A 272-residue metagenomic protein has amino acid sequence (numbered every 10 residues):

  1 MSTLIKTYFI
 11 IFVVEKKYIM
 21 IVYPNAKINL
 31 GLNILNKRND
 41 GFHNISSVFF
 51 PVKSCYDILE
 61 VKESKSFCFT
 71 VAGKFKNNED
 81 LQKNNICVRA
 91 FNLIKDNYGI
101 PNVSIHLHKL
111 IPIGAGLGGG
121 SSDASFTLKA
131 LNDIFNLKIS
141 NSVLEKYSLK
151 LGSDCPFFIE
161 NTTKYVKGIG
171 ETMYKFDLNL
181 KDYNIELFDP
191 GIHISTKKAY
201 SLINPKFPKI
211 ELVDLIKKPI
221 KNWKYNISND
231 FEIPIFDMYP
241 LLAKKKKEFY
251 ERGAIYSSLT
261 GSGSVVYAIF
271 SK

Functional and structural regions predicted by a protein language model:
M1-I10, V14-E15: Short, low-complexity, charge-dense intrinsically disordered segments
I11-V13, Y18-A115, D133-S142, D177-N179 (+1 more regions): ATP-binding N-lobe of GHMP and related small-molecule kinases
L30, L59, C87, G120 (+4 more regions): Residue-level signal for inorganic ion chemistry
P51, L149-K150, F157-I159, F176-K181 (+1 more regions): Solvent-exposed alpha-helices and their adjacent loops that cap or buttress functional pockets in soluble metabolic
F69, E160-N161, Y165-Y256, I269-K272: Conserved, helical-rich catalytic subdomain that frames metal- and/or nucleotide-binding sites in enzyme alpha/beta
R89-N97, V143, Y147-L151, P234 (+1 more regions): Generic non-transmembrane alpha-helical segments
H106-F135, S153, I255-Y267: Glycine/serine-rich anion-binding loops at beta->alpha junctions that coordinate negatively charged ligand groups
A124, L128-Y165: Contiguous, small/hydrophobic- and glycine-enriched helical/loop subdomains that border and often "cap" functional
